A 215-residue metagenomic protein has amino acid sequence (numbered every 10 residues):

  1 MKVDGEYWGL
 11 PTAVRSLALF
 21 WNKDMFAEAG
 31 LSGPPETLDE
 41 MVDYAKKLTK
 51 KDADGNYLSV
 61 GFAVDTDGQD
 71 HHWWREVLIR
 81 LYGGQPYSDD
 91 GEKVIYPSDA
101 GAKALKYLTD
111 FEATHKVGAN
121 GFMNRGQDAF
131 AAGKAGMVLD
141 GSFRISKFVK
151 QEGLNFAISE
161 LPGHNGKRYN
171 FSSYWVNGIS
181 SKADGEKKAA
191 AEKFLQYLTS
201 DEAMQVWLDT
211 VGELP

Functional and structural regions predicted by a protein language model:
M1-M25, A157-Y169: A structural signal for short loop-to-beta-strand junctions that line the ligand-binding cleft of periplasmic/secreted
K2-T12, L17, D39-K93, A135: Extracytoplasmic/periplasmic solute-binding protein
K23-P34: Aromatic-glycine-rich donor-binding/catalytic loop that engages nucleotide-sugar donors across glycosyltransferases
A27-A29, A102, K106, D110-V117 (+1 more regions): Extracytoplasmic/periplasmic substrate-recognition and gating elements
E36-D43, G118-A132: Short helix-initiation/N-cap motifs at beta->coil->alpha
Y44-T49, D90-N120: Glycine-centered hinge/linker elements that transmit conformational signals in sensory and ligand-binding systems
M123, D140-I145, S173-W175: Beta->alpha turn/N-cap motifs
G136-G141, A157: Paired acidic/hydrophobic, glycine-rich loop segments that form the ligand-binding mouth/hinge of periplasmic-binding
